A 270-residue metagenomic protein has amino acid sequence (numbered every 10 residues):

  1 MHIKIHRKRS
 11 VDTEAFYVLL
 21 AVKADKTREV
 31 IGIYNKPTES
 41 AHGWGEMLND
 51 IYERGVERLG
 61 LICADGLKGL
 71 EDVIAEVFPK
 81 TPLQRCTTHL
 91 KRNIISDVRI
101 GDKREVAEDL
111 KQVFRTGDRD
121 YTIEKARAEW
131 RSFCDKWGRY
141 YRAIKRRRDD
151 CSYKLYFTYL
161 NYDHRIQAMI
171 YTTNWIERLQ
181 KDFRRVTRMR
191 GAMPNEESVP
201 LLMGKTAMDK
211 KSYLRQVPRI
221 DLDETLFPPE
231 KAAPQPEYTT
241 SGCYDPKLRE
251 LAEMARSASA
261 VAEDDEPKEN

Functional and structural regions predicted by a protein language model:
M1-C63, V77-K80, W175, N270: RNase H-like nuclease fold core
M1-K8, L61-C63, I74, L83-N93 (+3 more regions): Conserved, well-ordered core segments of regulatory domains
H2-I3, L67-K68, Y153-K154: Short, internal active-site loops enriched in acidic
T13-F16, A41-G45, A64-E71, K103 (+8 more regions): Amphipathic alpha-helical transducer elements in NTP-driven molecular machines
L19, R28, I62, I74 (+6 more regions): Mobile genetic element proteins and their domesticated derivatives, centered on retroelements and DNA transposons
K36, E105-D109, V113, T158-Y159: A short, charged helix-loop
L61-K68, V73-K111: Conserved beta-strand -> loop -> alpha-helix junction used to position metal-binding or nucleic-acid-contacting
T116-N270: Acidic/histidine-rich catalytic cores and adjacent linkers of DNA breakage/strand-transfer/modification proteins
